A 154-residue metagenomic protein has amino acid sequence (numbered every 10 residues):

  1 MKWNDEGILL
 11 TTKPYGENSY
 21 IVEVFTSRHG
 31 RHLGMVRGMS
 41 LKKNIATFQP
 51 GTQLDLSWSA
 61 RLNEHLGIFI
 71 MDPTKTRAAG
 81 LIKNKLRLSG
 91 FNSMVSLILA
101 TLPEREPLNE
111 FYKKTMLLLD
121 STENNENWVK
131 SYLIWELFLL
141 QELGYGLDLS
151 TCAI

Functional and structural regions predicted by a protein language model:
M1-Y20, F25-I154: Non-catalytic alpha-helical scaffolds and adjoining flexible linkers that form interface surfaces for assembly
